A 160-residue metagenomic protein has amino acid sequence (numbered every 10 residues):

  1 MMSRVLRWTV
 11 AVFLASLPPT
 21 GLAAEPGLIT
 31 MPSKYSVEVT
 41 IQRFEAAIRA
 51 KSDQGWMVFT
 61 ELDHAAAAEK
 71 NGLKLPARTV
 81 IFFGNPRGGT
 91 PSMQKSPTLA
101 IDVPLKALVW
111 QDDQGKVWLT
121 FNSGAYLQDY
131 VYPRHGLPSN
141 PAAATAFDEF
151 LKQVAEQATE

Functional and structural regions predicted by a protein language model:
M1-T9: Bacterial N-terminal signal peptides that target proteins for export
F13-S16: Repetitive helical segments and hydrophobic/amphipathic motifs
P18-T20: N-terminal signal peptide c-region/cleavage motif recognized by signal peptidases
L22-G55, E160: Terminal, regulation- and interaction-focused segments at domain boundaries
T40, F44, H64, A143 (+1 more regions): Stable alpha-helical elements in mature extracytoplasmic
E45, R49-K51, F59-L105: Compact, glycine-rich, soluble single-domain proteins
K106-L137: Beta-strand/loop substructures that line and gate deep hydrophobic ligand-binding cavities in soluble
A125-E160: C-terminal partner/receptor-binding element of secreted or periplasmic proteins
